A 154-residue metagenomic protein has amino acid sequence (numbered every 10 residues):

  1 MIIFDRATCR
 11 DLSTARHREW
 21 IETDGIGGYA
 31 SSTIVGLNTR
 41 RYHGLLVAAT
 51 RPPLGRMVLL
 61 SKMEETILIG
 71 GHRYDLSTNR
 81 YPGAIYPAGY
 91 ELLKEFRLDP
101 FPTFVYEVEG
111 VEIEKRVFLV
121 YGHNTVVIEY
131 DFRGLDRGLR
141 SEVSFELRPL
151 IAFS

Functional and structural regions predicted by a protein language model:
M1-S154: Terminal accessory carbohydrate-recognition/targeting modules of carbohydrate-active enzymes
